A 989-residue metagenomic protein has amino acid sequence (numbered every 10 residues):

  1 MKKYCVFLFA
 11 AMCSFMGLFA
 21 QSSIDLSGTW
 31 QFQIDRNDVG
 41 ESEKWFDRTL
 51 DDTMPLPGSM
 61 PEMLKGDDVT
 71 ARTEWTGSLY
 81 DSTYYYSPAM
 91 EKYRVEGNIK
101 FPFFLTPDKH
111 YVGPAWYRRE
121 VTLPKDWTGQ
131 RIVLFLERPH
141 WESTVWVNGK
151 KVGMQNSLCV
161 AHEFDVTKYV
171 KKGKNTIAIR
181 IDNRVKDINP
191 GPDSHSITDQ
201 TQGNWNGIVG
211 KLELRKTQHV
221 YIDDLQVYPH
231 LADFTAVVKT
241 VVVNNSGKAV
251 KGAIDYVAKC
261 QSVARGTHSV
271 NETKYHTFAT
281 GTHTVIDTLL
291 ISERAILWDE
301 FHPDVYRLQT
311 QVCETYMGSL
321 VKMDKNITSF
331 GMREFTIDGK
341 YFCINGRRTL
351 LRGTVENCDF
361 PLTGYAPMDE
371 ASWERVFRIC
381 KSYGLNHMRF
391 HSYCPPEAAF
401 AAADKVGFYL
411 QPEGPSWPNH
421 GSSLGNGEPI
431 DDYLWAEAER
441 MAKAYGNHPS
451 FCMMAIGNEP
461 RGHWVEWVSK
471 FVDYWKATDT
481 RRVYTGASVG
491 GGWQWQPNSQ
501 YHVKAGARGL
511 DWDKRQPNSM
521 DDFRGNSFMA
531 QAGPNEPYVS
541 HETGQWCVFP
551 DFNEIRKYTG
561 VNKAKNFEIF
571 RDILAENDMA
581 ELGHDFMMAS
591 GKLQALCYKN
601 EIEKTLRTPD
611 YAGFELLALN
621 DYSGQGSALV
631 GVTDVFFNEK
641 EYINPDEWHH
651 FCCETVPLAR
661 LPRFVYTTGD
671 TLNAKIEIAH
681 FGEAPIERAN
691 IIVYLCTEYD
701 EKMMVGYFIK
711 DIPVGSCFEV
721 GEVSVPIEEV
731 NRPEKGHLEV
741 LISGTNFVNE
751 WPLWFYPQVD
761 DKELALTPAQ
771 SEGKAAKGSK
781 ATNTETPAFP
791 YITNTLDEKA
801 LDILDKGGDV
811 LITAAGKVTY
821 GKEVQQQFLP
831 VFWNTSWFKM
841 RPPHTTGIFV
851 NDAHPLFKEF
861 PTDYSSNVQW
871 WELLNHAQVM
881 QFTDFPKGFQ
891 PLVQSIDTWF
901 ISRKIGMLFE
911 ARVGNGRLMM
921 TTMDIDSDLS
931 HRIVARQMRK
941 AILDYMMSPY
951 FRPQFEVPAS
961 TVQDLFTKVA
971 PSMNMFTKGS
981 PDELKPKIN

Functional and structural regions predicted by a protein language model:
A20-N98, R180, R184-K186, I942 (+2 more regions): Accessory carbohydrate-binding/adhesion or oligomerization-edge regions at the termini of glycan-active proteins
Q33-N37, G66-D67, G77, T83-G97 (+5 more regions): Accessory beta-strand-rich segments of carbohydrate-active enzymes
V145-V147, T235-T277, V285-D287, D670-D711 (+2 more regions): Beta-strand-rich binding/interaction modules
V170-K174, V241-T336, E729-D761: Extended acidic/polar, glycine-enriched regions that form or flank non-catalytic beta-rich accessory modules
Q309-C380: N-terminal carbohydrate-binding accessory modules
F377-R378, H387-T633: Substrate-binding/catalytic cleft of secreted carbohydrate-active enzymes, primarily glycoside hydrolases
P787-N834, N915, T921, I942 (+1 more regions): Short alpha-beta junction capping motif
T819, S836-I933, Y950-N989: Catalytic beta-strand/loop cores that center a nucleophilic Ser/Cys/Thr and support acyl-enzyme chemistry
